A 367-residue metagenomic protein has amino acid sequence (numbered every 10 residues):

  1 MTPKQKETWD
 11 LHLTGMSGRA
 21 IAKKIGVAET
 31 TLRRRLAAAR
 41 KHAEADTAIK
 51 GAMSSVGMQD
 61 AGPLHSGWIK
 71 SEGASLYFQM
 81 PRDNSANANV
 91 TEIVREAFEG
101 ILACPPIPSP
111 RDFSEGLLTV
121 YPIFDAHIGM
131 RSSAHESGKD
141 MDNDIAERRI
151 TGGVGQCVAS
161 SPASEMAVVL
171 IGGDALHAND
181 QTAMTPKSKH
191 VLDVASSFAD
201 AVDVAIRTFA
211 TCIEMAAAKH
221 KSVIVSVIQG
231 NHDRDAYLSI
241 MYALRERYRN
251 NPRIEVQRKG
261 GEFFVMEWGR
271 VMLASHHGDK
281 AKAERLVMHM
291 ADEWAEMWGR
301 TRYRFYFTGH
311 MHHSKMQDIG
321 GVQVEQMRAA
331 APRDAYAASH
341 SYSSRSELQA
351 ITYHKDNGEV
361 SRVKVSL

Functional and structural regions predicted by a protein language model:
T2-N143, P162-A163: Acidic, histidine-bearing metal-coordination/catalytic regions of metal-dependent phosphoesterases
Q59-I69, T208-V227, A274, R304-G309: N-terminal short leaders/motifs
I101-S109, G153, L286-M297: Short, motif-level signal for alpha-helix interfacial/capping segments enriched in acidic residues and aromatics/proline
P108-I123, K139-I254: Core catalytic region of metal-dependent phosphoesterases/phosphodiesterases, especially metallo-beta-lactamase-like
F124-A126, G173-L176, G230-H232, G278-D279 (+2 more regions): Active-site metal-binding loops of divalent metal-dependent hydrolases
S133-E136, A183-M184, V287: Short coil/turn segments at secondary-structure boundaries
A217, A243-E255, K259-E262, E267-L367: Conserved beta-sheet core of the metallophosphoesterase superfamily
